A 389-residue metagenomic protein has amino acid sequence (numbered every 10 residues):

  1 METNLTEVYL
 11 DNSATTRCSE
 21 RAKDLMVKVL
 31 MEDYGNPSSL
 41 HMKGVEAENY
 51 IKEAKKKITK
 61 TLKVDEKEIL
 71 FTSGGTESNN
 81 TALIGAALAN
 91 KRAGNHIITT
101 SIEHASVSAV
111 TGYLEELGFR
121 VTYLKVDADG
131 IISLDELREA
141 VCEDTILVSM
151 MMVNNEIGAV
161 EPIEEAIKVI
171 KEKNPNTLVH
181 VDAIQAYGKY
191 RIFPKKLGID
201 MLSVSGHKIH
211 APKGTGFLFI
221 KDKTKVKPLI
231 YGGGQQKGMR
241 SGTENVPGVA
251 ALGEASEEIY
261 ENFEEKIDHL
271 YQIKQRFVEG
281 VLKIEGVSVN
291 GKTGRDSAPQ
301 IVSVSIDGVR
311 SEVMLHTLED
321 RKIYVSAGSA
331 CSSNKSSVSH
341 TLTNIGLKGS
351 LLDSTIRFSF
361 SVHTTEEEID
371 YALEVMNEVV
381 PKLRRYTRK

Functional and structural regions predicted by a protein language model:
M1-K389: Pyridoxal 5′-phosphate
